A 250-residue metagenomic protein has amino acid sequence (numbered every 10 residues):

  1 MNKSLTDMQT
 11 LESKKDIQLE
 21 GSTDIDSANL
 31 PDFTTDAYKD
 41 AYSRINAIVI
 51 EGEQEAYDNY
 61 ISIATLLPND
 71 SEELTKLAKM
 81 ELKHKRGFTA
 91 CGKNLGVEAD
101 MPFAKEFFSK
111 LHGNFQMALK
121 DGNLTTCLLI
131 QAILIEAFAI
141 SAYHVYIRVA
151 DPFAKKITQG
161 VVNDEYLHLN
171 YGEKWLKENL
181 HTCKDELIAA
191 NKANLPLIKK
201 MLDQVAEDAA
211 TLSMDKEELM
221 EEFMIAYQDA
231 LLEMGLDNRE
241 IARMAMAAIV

Functional and structural regions predicted by a protein language model:
M1-V250: Non-heme di-metal
